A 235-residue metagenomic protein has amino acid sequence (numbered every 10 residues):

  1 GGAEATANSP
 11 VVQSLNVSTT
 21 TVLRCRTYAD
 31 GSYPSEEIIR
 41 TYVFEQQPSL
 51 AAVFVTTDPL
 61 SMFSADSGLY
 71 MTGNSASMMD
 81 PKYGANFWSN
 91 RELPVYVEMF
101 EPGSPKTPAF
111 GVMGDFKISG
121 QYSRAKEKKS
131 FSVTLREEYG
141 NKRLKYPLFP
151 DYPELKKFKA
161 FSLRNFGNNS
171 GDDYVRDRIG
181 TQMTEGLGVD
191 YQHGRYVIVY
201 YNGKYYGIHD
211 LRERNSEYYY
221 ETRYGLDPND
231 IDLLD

Functional and structural regions predicted by a protein language model:
G1-D115, E137: Short, compositionally stereotyped local motifs that mark structural "simplifiers"
V55, A76-D235: Conserved ATP-binding subdomain of kinase catalytic cores across diverse folds
